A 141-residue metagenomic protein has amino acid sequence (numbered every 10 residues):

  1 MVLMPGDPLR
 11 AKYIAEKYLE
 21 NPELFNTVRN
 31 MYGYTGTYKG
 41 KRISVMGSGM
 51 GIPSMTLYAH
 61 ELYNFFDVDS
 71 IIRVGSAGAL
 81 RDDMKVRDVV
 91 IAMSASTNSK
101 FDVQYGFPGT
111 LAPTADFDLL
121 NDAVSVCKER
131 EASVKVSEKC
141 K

Functional and structural regions predicted by a protein language model:
M1-L57: N-terminal short beta-loop-beta anion/metal-coordinating cradle
A59-Y63: Glycine/small-residue-rich loop that forms an oxyanion/phosphate-binding "nest" at active or ligand-binding sites
V68-D69: Short acidic/polar active-site loop segments enriched in Thr and Asp
D82-V86, D102-V103: Short acidic, glycine/serine/threonine-rich loops at helix termini
K85, V89-M93: Structural signature of FAD isoalloxazine-binding scaffolds in flavoprotein oxidoreductases
S94-L111: Acidic/polar active-site rim loop that often engages polyanionic ligands
T110-K141: Active-site rim beta-loop-alpha module in soluble metabolic enzymes
